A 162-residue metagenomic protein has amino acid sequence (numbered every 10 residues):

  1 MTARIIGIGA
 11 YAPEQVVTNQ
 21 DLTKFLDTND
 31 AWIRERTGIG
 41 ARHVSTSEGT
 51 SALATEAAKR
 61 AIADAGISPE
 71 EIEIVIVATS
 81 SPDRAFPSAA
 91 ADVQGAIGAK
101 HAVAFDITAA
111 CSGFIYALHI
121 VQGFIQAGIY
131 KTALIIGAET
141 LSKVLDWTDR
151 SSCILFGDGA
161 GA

Functional and structural regions predicted by a protein language model:
M1-E73, I97, A162: Conserved "HGTGT" condensation-loop signature of ketosynthase/thiolase-family condensing enzymes that catalyze
M1-Q20, Y116-A162: Conserved beta-strand-centric core segments of catalytic alpha/beta enzyme folds
R4, I76, D106: Conserved beta-strand segments that form the floor/walls of ligand-binding pockets within enzyme and binding domains
R34-R36, G40-A52, T79-T132, L141: Conserved catalytic cysteine-centered active-site region of acyl-thioester-dependent Claisen-condensing enzymes
E73-T79: Short glycine-rich or small-residue beta-strand-to-loop segments that form or flank ligand, phosphate, metal/Fe-S
